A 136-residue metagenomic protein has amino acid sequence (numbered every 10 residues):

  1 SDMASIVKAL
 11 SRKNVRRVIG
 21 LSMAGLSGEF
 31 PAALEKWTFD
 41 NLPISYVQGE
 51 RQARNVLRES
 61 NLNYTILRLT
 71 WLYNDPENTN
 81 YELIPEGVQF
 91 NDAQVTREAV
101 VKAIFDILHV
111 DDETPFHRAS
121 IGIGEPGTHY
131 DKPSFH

Functional and structural regions predicted by a protein language model:
S1-L21, G49-R54: NAD(P)-cofactor binding segment of oxidoreductase domains
V18-A24, L67-L69: SDR active-site strand-loop-helix element
A24-F30, L72-D75: Conserved catalytic-site region of short-chain dehydrogenase/reductase
F30-A32, E77-T79, P133-S134: Short, well-ordered secondary-structure micro-motifs
A33-N41, N80-V88: Short glycine/proline- and charge-enriched loop/turn segments that cap or connect secondary-structure elements
F39-R51, F90-E98: Short-chain dehydrogenase/reductase
D40, Q52-P76: Conserved beta-loop-beta element that borders a ligand/cofactor-binding pocket
N91-H136: Mid/C-terminal beta-alpha module of Rossmann-like enzyme folds, strongest in SDR-family dehydrogenases/epimerases
